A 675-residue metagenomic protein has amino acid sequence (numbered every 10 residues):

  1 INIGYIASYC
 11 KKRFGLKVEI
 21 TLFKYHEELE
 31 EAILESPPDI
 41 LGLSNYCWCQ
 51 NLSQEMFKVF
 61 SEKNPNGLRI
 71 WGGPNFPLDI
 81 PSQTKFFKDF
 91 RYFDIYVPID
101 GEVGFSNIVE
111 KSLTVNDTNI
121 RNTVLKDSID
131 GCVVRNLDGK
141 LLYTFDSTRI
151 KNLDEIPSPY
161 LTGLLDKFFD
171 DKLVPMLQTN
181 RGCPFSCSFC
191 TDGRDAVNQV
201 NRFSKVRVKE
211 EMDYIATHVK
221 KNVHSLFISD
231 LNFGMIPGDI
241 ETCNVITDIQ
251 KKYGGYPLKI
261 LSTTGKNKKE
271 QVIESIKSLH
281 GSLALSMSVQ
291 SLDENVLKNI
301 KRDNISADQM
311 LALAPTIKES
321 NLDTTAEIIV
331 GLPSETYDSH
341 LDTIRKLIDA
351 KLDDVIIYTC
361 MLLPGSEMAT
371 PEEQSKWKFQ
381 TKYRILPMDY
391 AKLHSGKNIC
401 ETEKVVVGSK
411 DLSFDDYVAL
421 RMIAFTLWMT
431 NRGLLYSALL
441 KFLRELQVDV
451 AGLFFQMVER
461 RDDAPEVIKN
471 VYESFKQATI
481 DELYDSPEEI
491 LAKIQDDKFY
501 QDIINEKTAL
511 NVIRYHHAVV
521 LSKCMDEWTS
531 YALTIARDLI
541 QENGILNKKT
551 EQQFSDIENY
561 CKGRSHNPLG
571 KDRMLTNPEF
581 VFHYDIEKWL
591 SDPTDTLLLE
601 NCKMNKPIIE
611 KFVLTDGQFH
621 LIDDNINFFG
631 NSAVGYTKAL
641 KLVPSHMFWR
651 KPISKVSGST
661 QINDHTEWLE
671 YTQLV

Functional and structural regions predicted by a protein language model:
I1-I3: Glycine- and acidic-residue-enriched helix-capping/strand-helix junction motifs
I6, L29, L52, M56-F60 (+6 more regions): A general structural detector for well-ordered alpha-helical segments in enzyme core domains, enriched
Y9, K17-D146, K638: Glycine-rich beta-alpha loop elements in corrinoid/cobalamin-binding modules across cobalamin-dependent enzymes
P38, R202-F203, I249-M457, L575-C602 (+7 more regions): A structural motif corresponding to the C-terminal lobe/cap of the Radical SAM core domain
K151-E319, V330: Radical SAM [4Fe-4S] cluster-binding motif and immediate context
V418-M525, Y531: C-terminal non-catalytic alpha-helical accessory regions
E473-T479, L491, Q495-V675: C-terminal accessory/interaction regions of large nucleic acid-associated machines
